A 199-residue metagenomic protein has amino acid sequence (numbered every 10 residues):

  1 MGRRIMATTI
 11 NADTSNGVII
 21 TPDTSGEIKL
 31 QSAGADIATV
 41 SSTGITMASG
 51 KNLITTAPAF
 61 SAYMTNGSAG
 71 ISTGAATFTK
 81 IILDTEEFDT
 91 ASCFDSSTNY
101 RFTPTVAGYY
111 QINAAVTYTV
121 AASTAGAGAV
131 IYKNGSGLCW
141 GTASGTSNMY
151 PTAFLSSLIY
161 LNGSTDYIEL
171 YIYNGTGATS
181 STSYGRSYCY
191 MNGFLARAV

Functional and structural regions predicted by a protein language model:
G2-A75: Intrinsic low-complexity, repeat-rich intrinsically disordered segments enriched in small/flexible residues
R4, A12-T14, T24, S96-T98 (+2 more regions): Residues that act as N-cap/strand-start positions at coil-to-secondary-structure junctions
N16-V18, N99-Y100, S157, S180: Generic recognition of flexible, low-complexity loop/linker segments
G26, A125-A127, D166: Short beta-strand/loop motifs in extracellular/secreted proteins, especially within beta-sandwich accessory domains
L30, A129-G135: Conserved aromatic beta-strand anchor motif in extracellular beta-sandwich/beta-rich domains
M47-T124, G137, T142, N148 (+1 more regions): Terminal (often C-terminal
Y110, I168-L170: Hydrophobic beta-strand segments within extracellular beta-sandwich modules
Y150-Y167, G175-T176: Short, surface-exposed tryptophan/glycine-enriched loops that mediate extracellular molecular recognition
